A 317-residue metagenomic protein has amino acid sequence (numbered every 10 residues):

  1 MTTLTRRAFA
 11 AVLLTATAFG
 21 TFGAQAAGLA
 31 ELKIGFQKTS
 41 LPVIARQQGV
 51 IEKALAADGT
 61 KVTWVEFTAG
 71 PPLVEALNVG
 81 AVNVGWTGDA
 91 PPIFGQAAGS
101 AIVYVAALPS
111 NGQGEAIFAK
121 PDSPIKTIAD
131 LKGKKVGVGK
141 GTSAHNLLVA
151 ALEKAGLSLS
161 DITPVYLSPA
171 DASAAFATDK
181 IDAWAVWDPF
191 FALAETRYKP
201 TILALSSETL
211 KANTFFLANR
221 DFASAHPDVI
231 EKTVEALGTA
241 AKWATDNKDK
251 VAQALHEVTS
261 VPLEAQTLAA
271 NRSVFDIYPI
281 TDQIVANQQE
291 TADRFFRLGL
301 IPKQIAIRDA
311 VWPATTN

Functional and structural regions predicted by a protein language model:
T5-A10: N-terminal export leaders
G20-A26: Sec/Tat signal peptide C-region and signal peptidase I cleavage site
A27-S158, V165-Y166, D182-V186, L203 (+1 more regions): Short, glycine-/small- and polar/acidic-enriched structural segments that line small-molecule recognition paths
K53-T60, D276-I284, I307: Short, solvent-exposed loop/beta-turn-alpha elements that line the ligand-binding surface or hinge of extracytoplasmic
A54, A76, G80, K134 (+10 more regions): Structured segments of extracytoplasmic/periplasmic soluble domains in secreted or envelope-associated proteins
A90, P164-V165, A170-E257: Pocket-lining segment of extracytoplasmic ligand-binding domains
S224-L300: Secondary-structure end/capping motifs
D293-N317: Conserved C-terminal helix/tail region of periplasmic/extracytoplasmic solute-binding proteins
